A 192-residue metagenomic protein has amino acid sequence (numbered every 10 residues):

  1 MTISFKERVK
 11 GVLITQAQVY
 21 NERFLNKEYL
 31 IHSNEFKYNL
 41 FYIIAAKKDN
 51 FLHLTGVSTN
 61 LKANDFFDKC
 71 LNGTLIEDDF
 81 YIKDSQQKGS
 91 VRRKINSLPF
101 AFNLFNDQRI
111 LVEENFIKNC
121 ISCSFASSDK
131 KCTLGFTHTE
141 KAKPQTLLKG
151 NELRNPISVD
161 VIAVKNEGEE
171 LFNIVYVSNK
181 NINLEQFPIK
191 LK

Functional and structural regions predicted by a protein language model:
M1-I121, E169-K192: An acidic, glycine-rich, mixed-charge low-complexity segment common to nucleic-acid enzymes
S127-N181: Compact beta-sheet-dominated globular domain cores
